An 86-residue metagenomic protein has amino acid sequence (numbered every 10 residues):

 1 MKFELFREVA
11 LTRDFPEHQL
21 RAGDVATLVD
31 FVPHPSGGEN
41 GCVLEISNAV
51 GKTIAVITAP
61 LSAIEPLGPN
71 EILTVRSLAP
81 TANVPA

Functional and structural regions predicted by a protein language model:
F3-L67, I72-V75, A79-P80, A86: Basic/aromatic-rich interaction segments and small domains that mediate binding to polyanionic partners
